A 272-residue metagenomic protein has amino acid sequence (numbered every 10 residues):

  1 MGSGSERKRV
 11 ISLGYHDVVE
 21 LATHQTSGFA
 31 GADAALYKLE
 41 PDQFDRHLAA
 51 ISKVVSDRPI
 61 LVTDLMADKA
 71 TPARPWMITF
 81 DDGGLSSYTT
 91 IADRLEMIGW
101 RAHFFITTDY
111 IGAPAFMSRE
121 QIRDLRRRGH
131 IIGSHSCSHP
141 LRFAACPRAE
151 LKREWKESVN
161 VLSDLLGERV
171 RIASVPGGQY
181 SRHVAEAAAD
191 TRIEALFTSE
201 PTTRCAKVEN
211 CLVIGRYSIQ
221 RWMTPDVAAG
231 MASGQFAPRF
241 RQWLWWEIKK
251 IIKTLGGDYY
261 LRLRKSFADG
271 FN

Functional and structural regions predicted by a protein language model:
M1-D57: Short glycine- and acidic-rich boundary segments immediately preceding or forming the N-terminal edge of structured
M1-V10, A22-G28, G215-N272: Membrane-proximal basic amphipathic "stem/tether" segments
G4-K8, A70-P72, M97, A206-K207: Extracellular/periplasmic catalytic domains that process cell-envelope and extracellular macromolecules
L13-E20, A30, A73-W76, G84 (+3 more regions): Metal-dependent polysaccharide deacetylase catalytic core of the NodB/CE4 family, i.e., the active-site-bearing domain
T23-S27, F116-S118, A185-A187, K207-C211 (+1 more regions): Short aromatic-enriched loop/helix-cap "lid" or pocket-rim segments at secondary-structure transitions that line
A32-A70, S163, A189-E209, K249-N272: C-terminal domain-boundary segment and adjacent tail
D82-T89: Short acidic, Gly/Ser-rich segments with clustered Asp/Glu that frequently serve as metal-coordination loops in enzyme
T107-I111, E200-R204, I219-Q220: Short, acidic/turn-prone active-site loops that include or flank metal/cofactor- and phosphate-binding residues
